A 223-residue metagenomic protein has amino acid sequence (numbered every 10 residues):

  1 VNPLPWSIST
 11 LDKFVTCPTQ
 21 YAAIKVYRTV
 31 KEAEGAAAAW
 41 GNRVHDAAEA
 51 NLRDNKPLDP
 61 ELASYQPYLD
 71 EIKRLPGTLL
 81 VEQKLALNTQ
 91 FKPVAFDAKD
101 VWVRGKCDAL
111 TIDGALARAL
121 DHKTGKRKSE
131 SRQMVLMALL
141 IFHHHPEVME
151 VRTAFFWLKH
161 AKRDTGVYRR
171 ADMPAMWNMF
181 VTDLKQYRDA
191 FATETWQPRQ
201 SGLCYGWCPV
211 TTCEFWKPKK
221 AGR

Functional and structural regions predicted by a protein language model:
V1-P3, T19-K31, A115-A119, D183-E194: Short amphipathic alpha-helical segments and their helix-coil junctions
V1-W6, L87-P93, K99, S129 (+1 more regions): Metal-dependent nuclease catalytic regions and adjoining charged, substrate-binding loops involved in nucleic-acid end
P3-K56, E82-Q83: Nuclease catalytic cores
K25-Y27, A36-A38, P60-A63, G77-K84 (+1 more regions): Short coil/turn segments at secondary-structure boundaries
E32, A36, T124-S129, Y168: Conserved aromatic-histidine-acidic binding/catalytic patches
A37, E130-M134, W177: Short, charged, low-complexity patches
R43, R132-L140: Short amphipathic alpha-helical face segments that pack within enzyme cores and frequently flank/anchor catalytic
A47-A119, G125-R132, H143-F156, A161: Catalytic cores of nuclease domains that cleave nucleic-acid phosphodiester backbones
